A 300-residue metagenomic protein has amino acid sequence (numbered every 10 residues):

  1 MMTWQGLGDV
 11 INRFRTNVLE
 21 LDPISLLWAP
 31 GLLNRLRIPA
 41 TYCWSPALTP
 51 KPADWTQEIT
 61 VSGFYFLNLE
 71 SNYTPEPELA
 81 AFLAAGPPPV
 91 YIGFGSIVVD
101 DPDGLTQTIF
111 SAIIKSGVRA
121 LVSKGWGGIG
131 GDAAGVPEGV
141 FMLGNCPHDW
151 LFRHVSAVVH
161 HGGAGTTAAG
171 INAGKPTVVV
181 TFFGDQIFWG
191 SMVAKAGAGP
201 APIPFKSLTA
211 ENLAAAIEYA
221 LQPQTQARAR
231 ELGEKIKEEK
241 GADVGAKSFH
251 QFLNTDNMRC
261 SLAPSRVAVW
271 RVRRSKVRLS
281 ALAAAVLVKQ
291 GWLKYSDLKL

Functional and structural regions predicted by a protein language model:
M1-P52: Active-site-proximal region of nucleotide-activated glycan assembly enzymes, centered on histidine/acidic-rich loops
N34, A210-L300: C-terminal amphipathic helix plus adjacent low-complexity, charged tail appended to glycosyltransferase catalytic
C43-A157, R274, L282-L300: Donor-nucleotide binding loops and adjacent catalytic segments primarily of GT-B fold Leloir glycosyltransferases
L121-V122, V178-V179, P200-P202: Short hydrophobic alpha-helical runs that function as membrane-insertion/retention elements
L143-M192: A donor-sugar binding/catalytic signature common to diverse glycosyltransferases and related nucleotide-sugar
G184-A216, V244: Change "using UDP/GDP/dTDP sugars" to "using nucleotide sugars
